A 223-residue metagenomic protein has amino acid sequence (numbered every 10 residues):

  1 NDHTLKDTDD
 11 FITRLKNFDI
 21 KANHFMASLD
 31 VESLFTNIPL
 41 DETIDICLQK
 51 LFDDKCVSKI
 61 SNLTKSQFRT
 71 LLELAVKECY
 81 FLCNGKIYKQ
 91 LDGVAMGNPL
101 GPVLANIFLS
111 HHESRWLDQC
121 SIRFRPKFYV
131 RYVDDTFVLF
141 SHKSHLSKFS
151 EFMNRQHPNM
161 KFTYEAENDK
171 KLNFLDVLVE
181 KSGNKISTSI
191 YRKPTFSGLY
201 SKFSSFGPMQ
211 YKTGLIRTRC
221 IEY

Functional and structural regions predicted by a protein language model:
N1-Y223: Charged structural interfaces that engage phosphate-rich ligands and support phosphoryl-transfer chemistry
